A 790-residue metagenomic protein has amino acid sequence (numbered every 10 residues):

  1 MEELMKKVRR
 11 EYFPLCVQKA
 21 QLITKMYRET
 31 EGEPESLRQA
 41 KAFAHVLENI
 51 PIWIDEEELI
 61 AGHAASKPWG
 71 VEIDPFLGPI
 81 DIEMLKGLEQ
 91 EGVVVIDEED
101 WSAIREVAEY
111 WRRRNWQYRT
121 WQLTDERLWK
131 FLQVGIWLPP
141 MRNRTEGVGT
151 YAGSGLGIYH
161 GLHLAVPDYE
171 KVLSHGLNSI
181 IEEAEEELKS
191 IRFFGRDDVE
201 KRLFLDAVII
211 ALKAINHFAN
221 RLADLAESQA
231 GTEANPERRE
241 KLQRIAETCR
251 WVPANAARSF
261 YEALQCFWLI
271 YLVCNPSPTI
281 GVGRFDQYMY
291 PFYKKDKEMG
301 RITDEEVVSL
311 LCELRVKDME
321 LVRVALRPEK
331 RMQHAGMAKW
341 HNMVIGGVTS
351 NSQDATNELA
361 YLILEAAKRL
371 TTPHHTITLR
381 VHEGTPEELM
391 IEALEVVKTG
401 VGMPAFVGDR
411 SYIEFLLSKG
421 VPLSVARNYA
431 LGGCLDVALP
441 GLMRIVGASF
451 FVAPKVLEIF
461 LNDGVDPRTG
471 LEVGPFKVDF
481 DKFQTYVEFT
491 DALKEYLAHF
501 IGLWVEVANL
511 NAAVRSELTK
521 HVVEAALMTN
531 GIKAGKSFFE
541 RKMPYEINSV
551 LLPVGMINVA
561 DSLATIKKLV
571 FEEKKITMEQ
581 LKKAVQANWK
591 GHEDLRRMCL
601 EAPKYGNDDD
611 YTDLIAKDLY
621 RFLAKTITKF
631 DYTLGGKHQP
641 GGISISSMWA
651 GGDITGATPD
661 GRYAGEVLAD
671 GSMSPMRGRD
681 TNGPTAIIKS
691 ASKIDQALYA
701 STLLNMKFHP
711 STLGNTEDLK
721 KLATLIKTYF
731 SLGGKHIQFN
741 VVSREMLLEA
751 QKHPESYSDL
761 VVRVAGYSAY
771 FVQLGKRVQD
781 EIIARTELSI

Functional and structural regions predicted by a protein language model:
M1-L205, E237-N255, S259-I790: Conserved catalytic cores of very large enzyme subunits
D206-H217: Extended non-globular scaffold/tether segments
H217, R221-D224, S228, R244: Extended, non-transmembrane alpha-helical coiled-coils
Q229-R239: A conserved hydrophobic secondary-structure block that centers on an alpha-helix together with its immediately flanking
